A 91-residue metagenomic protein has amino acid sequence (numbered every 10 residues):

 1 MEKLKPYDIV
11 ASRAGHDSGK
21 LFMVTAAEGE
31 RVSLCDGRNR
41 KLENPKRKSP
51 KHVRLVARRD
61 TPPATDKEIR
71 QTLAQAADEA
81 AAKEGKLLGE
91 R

Functional and structural regions predicted by a protein language model:
M1-P6, R13, M23-R91: Ferredoxin-like alpha/beta domains used as RNA- or RNAP-binding modules
G15-S18: Short, charged beta-turn/beta-strand-edge "cap" motif at the junction between a beta-strand and an adjacent loop
